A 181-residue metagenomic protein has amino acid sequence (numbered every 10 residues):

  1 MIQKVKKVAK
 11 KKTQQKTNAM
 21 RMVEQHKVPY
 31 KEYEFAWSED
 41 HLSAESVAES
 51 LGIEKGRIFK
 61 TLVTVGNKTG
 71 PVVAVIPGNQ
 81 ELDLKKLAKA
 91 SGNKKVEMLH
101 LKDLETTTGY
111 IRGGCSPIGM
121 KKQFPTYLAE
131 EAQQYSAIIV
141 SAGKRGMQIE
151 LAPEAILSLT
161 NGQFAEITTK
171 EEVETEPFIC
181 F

Functional and structural regions predicted by a protein language model:
M1-F181: Extended, low-hydrophobicity, polar/charged segments
